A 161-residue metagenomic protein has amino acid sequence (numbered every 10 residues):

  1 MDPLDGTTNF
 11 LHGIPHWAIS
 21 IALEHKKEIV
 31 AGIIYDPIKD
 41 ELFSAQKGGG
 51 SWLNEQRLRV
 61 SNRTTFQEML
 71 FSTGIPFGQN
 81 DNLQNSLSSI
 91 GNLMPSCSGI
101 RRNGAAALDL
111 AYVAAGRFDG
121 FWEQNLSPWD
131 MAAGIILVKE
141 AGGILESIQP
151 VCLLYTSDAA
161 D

Functional and structural regions predicted by a protein language model:
M1-W52: DPxDG-like acidic metal-binding loop motif
P3, D158-D161: Hydrophobic heptad-repeat coiled-coil signature
D5-G6, Q56, I148: Short beta-turn/strand-loop junction motif enriched in small, turn-promoting residues
P15-W17, Q56, S96: Short beta-strand or tight-loop elements that sit immediately N-terminal to catalytic metal-binding acidic residues
K27, E55, P150-C152: Detector for glycine-centered tight turns/loop "hinges" at secondary-structure junctions
S44, S51-N54, T73, G120: Short hydrophobic/aromatic-rich beta-strand segments that constitute the beta-sheet cores of beta-sandwich/beta-barrel
R59-S157: An extended, acidic
